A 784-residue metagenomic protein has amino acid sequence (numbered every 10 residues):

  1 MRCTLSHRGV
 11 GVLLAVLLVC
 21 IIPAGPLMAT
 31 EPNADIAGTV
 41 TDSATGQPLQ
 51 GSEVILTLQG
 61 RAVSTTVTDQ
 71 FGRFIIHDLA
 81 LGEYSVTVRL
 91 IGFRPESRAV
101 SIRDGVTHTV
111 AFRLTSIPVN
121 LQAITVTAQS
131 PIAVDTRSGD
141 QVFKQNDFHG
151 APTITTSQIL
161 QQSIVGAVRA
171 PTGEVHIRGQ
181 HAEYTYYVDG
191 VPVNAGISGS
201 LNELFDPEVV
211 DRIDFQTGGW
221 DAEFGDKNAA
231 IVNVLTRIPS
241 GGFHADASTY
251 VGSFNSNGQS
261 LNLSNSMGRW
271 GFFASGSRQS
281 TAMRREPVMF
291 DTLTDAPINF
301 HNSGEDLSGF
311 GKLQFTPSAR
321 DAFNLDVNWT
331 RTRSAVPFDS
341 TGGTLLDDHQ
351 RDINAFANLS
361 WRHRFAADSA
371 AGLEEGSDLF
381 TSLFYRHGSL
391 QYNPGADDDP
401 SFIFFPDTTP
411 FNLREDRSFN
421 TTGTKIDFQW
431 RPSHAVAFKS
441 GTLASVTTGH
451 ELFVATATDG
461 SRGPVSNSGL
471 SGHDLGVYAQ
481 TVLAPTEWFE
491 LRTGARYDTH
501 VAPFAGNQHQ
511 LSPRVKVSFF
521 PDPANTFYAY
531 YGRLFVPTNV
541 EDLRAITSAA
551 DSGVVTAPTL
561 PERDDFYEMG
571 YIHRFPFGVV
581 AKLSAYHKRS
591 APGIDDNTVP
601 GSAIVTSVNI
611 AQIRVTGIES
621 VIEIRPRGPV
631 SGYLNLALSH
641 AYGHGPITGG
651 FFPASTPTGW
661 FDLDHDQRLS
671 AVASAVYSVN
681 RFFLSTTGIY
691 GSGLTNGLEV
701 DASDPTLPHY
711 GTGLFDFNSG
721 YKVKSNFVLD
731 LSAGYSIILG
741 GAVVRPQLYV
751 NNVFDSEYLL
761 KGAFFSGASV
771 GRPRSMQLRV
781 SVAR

Functional and structural regions predicted by a protein language model:
G25-V134, V168, G190, N194 (+1 more regions): Periplasm-facing N-terminal accessory domains of Gram-negative outer-membrane beta-barrel systems
F93-R94, A99-R113, Q122-D221, I231 (+4 more regions): Periplasmic N-terminal accessory/gating domains of Gram-negative outer-membrane beta-barrel systems
L201-E203, D211-W220, I231, L235-N265 (+3 more regions): Short strand-turn segments of transmembrane beta-barrel domains in outer membranes, especially the first one or two
G241-G242, S266-D352, A591: Periplasmic-side early beta-strands and strand-to-turn transitions of outer-membrane beta-barrels
R284-E286, I689-H709, K724-V728, Y735-R784: C-terminal beta-signal and adjacent terminal beta-strands/loops of Gram-negative outer-membrane beta-barrel proteins
Q314-T332, D352-G506, F520-D522, V579-K582 (+1 more regions): Face-selective signature of the C-terminal outer-membrane beta-barrel domain
S377-A396, F520, T526-Y528, G532 (+4 more regions): Membrane-embedded beta-barrel scaffold of Gram-negative outer-membrane proteins
Y586-R589, N609-V700: Gram-negative outer-membrane beta-barrel transporters
